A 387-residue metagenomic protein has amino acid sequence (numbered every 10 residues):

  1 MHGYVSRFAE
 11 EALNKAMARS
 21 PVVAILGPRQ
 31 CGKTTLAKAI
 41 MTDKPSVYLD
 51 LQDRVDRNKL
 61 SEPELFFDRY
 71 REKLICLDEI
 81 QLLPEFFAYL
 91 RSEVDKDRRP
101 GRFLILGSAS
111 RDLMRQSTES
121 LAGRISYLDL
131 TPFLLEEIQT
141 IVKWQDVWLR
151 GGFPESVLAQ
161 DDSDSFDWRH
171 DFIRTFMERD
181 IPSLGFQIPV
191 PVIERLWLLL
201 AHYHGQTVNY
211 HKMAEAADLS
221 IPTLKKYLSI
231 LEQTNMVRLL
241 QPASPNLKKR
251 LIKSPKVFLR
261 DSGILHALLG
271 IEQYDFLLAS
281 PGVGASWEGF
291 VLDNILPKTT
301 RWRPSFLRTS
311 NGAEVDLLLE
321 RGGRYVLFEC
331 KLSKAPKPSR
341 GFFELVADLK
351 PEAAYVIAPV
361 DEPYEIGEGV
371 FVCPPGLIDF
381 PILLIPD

Functional and structural regions predicted by a protein language model:
M1-N14: N-terminal pre-Walker A segment at the start of P-loop NTPase domains
I25: Hydrophobic anchor at the beta1->P-loop junction of P-loop NTPases
K33: Conserved lysine of the Walker
L36, I40: Hydrophobic positions on the alpha1 helix immediately C-terminal to the Walker A/P-loop
F87-R111, E119: Conserved catalytic/switch belt of AAA+ P-loop NTPases
R111-S126, V142: Short regulatory helix/loop adjacent to the ATP-binding pocket of P-loop NTPases
D162-R324: Accessory nucleic acid-recognition modules appended to NTPase machines
D361-D387: Domain-level recognition of nuclease-like catalytic cores that cleave nucleotide substrates
